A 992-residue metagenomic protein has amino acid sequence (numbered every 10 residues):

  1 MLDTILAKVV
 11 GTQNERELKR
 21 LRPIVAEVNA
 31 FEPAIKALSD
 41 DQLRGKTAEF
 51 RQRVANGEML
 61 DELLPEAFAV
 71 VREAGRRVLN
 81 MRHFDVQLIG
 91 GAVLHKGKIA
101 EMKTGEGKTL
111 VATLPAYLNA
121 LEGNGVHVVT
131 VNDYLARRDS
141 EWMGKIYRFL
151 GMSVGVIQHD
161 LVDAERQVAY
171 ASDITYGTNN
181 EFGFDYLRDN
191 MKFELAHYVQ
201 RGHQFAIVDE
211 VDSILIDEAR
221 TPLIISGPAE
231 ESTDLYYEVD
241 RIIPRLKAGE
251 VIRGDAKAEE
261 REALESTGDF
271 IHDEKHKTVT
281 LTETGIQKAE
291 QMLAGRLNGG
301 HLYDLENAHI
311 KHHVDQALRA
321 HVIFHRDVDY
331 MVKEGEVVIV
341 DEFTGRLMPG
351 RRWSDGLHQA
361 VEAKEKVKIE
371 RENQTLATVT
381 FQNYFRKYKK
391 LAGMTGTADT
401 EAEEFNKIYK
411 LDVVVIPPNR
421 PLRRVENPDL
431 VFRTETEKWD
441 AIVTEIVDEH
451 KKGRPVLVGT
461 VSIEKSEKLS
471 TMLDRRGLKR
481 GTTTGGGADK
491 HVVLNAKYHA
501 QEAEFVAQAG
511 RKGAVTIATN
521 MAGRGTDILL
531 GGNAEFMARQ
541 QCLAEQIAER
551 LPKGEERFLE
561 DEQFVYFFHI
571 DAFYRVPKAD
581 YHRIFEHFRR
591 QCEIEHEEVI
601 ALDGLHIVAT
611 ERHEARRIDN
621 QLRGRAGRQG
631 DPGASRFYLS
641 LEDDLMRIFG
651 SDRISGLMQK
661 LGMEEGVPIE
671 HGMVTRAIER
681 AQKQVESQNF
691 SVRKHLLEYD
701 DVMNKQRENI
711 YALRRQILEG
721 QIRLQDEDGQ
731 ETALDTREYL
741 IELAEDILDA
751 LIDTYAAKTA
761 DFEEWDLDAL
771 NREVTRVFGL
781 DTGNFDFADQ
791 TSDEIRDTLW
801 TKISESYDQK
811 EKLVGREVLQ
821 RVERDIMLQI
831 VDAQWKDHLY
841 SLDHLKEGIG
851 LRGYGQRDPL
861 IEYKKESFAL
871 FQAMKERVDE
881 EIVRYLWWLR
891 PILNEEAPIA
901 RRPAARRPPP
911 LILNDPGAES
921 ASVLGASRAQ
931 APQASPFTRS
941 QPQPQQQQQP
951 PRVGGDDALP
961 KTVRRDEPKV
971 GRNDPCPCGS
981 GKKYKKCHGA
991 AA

Functional and structural regions predicted by a protein language model:
M1-S640, L645-L657, Y711-A712: Conserved P-loop NTPase motor core
I35, V314, Y330-V338, T344-R352 (+7 more regions): Extended, charged helical/alpha-beta scaffold domains that provide interaction surfaces
K103, L110-A112, N119-G123, E895 (+3 more regions): Conserved mid-sequence domains
G453-T460, E464-S466, E719-Q721, Q725-D728 (+2 more regions): Short, Lys/Glu-rich amphipathic helical modules
V458, I517, W835, F871 (+2 more regions): Hydrophobic, well-ordered secondary-structure elements that form the walls of internal hydrophobic environments
T962, A991-A992: Intrinsically disordered, low-complexity linkers and tails
D966-K985, G989: Short Cys/His-rich zinc-binding micro-motifs
